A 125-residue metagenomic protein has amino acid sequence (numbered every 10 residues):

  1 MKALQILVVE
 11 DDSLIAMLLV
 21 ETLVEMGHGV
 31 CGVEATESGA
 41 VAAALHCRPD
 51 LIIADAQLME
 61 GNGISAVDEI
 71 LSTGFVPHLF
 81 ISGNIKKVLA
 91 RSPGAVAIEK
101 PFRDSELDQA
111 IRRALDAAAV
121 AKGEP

Functional and structural regions predicted by a protein language model:
E10: Conserved acidic carboxylate
M17-E25: Charged docking surfaces used in two-component/phosphorelay signaling
H28-A35, A43: Short hydrophobic/Thr-rich beta-strand motif most characteristic of the beta2 strand and flanking loop of CheY-like
T36, E60-S65: Acidic catalytic/metal-coordinating carboxylates
D55: Active-site residues of response regulator receiver
I64-V76: Short amphipathic alpha-helix used as the core "switch/output" element in two-component signaling
I81-S82: Hydrophobic/aromatic residues positioned on beta-strands within the core alpha/beta folds
F102-E124: C-terminal output helix
